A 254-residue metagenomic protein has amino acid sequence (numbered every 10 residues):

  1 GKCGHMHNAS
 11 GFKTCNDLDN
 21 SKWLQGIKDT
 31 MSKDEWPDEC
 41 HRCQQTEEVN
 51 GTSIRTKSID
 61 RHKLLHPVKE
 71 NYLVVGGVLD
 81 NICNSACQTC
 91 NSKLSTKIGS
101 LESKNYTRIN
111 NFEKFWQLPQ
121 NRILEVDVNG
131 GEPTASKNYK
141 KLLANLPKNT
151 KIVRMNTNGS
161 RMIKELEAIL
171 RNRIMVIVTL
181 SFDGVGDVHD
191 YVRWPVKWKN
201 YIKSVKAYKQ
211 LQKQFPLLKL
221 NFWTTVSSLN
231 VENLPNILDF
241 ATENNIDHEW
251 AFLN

Functional and structural regions predicted by a protein language model:
G1-I59, N254: Accessory C-terminal segments flanking Radical SAM cores
H41-R42, S85-T89: C-type cytochrome heme c attachment motif
N50-L73, C83-S85, K104-Y106: Recognition helices and adjacent regulatory flanks at domain boundaries
E70-I82, N91-N110, N121-S136, K148-I163 (+3 more regions): Core AdoMet radical
E113-Q120, L142-P147, A168-N172: Leucine-rich repeat
L143, L166-E167, I202-K209, L234-D239: Generic structural signal for well-ordered alpha-helices, preferentially at hydrophobic/aromatic core positions
A168-M175, Q212-K213, T242: Acidic (Asp/Glu)-rich catalytic clusters
S228-N244: Catalytic cores of alpha/beta
